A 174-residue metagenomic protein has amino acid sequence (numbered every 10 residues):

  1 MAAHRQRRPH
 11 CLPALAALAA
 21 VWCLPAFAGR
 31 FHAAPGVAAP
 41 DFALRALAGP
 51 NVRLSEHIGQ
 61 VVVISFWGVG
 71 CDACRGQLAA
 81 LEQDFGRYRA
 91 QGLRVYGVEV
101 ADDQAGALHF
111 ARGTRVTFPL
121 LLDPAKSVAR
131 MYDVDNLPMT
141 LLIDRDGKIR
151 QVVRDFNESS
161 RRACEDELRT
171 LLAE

Functional and structural regions predicted by a protein language model:
H4-L15: Bacterial N-terminal signal peptides that target proteins for export
F27-L54: N-terminal "domain-start" segment that seeds a small globular fold
S55-D72: Short active-site neighborhood of thiol/selenol oxidoreductases, capturing the structured segment around
V63-S65, G97, L141-L142: Hydrophobic beta-strand core positions in alpha/beta domains
R75-T114, P124-M131: Structural microenvironment flanking redox-active thiols in thiol-disulfide oxidoreductases
F110-V116, P124-E167: Thiol/disulfide oxidoreductase modules built on the thioredoxin-like
